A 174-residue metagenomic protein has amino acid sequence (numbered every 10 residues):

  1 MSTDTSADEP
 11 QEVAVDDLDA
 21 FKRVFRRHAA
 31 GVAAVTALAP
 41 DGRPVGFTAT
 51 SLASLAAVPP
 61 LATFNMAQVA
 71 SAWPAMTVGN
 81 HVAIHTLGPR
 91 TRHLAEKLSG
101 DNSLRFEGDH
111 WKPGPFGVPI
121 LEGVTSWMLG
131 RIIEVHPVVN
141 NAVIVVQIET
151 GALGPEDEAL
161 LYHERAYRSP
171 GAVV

Functional and structural regions predicted by a protein language model:
S2-V174: Basic, polyanion-binding surface patches
